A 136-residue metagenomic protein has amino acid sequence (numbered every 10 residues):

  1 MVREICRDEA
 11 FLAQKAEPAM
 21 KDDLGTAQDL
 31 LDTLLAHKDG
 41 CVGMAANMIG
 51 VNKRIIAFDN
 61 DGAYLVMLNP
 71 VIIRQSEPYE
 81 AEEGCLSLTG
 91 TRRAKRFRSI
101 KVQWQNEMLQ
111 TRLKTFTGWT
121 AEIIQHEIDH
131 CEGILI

Functional and structural regions predicted by a protein language model:
M1-I136: Positively charged
